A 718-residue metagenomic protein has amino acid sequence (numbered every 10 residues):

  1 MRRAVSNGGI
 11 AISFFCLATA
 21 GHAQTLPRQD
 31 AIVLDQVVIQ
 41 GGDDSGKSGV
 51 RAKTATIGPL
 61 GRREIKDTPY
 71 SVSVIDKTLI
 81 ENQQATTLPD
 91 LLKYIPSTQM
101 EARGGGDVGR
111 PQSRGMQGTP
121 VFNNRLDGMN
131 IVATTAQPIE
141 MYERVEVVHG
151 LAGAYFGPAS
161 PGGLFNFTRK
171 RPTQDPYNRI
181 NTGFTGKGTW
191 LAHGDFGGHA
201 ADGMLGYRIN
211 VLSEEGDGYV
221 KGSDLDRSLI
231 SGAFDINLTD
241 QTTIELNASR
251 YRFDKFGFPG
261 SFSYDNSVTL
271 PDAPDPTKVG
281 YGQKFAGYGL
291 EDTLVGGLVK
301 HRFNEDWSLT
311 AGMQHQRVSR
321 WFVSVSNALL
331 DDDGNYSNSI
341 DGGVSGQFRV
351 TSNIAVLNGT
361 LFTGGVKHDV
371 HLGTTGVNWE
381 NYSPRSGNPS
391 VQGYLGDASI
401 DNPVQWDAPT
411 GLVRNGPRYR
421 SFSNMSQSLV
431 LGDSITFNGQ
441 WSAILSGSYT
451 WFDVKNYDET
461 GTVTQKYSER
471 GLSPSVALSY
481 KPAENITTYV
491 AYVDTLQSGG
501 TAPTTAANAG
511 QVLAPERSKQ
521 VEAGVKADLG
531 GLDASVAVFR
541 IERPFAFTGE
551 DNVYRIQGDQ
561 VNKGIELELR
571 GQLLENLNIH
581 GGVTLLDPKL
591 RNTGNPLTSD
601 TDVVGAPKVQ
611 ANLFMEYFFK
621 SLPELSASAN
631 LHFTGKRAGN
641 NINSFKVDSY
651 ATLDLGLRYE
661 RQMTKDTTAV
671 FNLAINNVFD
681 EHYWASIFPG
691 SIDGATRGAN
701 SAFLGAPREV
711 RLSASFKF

Functional and structural regions predicted by a protein language model:
D35-D175, T495, A523: Acidic, small-polar-rich N-terminal luminal/periplasmic segments of exported/outer-membrane proteins
M141-E143, A154-G232, L238-T242, T293 (+2 more regions): Outer-membrane beta-barrel translocator/receptor signature
E214-G218, S231-R302, H315-F348, Q392-R418 (+2 more regions): Acidic/polar loop-and-plug regions of large Gram-negative outer-membrane beta-barrel proteins
D235-N237, F348, V366-W379, S386 (+3 more regions): Structural signature of Gram-negative outer-membrane beta-barrels, strongest in the C-terminal barrel of TonB-dependent
D254-D265, N378-Y382, D453, S479-E522 (+5 more regions): Surface-exposed extracellular loop regions of Gram-negative outer-membrane beta-barrel proteins, predominantly
L298-N304, S308-Q314, V318-S324, T488-Y489 (+3 more regions): Membrane-embedded beta-barrel scaffold of Gram-negative outer-membrane proteins
Q440, V538-E542, I556-N641, S715: Gram-negative outer-membrane beta-barrel transporters
F633-A638, Y659-F718: C-terminal beta-signal and adjacent terminal beta-strands/loops of Gram-negative outer-membrane beta-barrel proteins
